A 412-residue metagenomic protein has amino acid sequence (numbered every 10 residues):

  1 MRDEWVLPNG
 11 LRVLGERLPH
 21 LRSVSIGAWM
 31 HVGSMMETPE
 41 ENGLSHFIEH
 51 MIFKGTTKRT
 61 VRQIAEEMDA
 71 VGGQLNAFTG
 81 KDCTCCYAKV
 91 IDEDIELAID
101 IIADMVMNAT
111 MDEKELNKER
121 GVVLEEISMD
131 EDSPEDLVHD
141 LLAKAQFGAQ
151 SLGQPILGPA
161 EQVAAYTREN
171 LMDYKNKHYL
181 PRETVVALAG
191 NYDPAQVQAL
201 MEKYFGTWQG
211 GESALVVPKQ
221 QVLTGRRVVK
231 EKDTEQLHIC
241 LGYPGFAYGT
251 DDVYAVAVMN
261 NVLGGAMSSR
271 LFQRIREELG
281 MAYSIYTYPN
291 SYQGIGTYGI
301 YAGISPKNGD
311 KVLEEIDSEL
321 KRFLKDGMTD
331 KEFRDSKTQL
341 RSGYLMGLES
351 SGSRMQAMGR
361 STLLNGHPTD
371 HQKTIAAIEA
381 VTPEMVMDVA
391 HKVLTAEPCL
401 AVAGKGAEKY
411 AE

Functional and structural regions predicted by a protein language model:
M1-S23: N- or domain-start disorder-to-order transition segments that initiate the globular core
V6, R17, V61-K219, V229-K230 (+5 more regions): Charge-rich, well-structured scaffold segments of protease-associated domains
H20, H31-M35, A407-E408: Short active-site-proximal "capping" loops at secondary-structure junctions
S23-S25, T297: Conserved catalytic motifs of the protein kinase core domain
S25-K89, G265-M281: M16/MPP (pitrilysin/insulinase) zinc-metallopeptidase core fold and M16-derived inactive scaffolds
P39, G43, L97, K118 (+2 more regions): A generic structural signal for residues located within well-ordered alpha-helices of large catalytic or ligand-binding
Q221-L223, R274: Catalytic cores of enzymes that engage adenine nucleotides and/or redox cofactors via long glycine-rich, Lys/Arg/His
G245-Y248, Y254-G265, L271: A conserved active-site cap/scaffold subdomain adjacent to cofactor or substrate pockets
